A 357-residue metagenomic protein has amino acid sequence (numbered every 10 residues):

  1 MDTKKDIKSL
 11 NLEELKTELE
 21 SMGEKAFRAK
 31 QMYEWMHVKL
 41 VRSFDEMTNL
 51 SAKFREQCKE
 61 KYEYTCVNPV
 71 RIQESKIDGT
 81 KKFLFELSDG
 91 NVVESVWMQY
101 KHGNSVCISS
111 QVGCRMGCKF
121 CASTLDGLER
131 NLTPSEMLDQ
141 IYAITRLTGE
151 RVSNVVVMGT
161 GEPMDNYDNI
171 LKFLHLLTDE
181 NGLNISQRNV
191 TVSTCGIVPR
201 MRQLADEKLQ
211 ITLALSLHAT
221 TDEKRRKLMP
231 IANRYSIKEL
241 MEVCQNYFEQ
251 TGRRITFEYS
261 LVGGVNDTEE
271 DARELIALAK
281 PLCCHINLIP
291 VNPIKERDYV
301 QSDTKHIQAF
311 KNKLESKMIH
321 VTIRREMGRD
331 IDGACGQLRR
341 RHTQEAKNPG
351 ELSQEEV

Functional and structural regions predicted by a protein language model:
M1-N91, Q245-R253, Y259-V357: Auxiliary Fe-S-binding modules of radical SAM enzymes
S75, S109-S110, S123, S193 (+1 more regions): Short linear Ser/Thr-Pro motifs
V92-W97: A short loop-to-beta-strand scaffold at the N-terminal edge of the catalytic core in hydrolase folds
Q99-E136: Canonical Radical SAM [4Fe-4S] cluster-binding loop centered on the CxxxCxxC motif and its immediate flanking residues
T124-N154: Conserved alpha-helical substructure of the radical SAM core
R130, V190-S193, R324: Glycine- and other small-residue-rich loops at beta-strand/loop junctions that grip anionic moieties
T145-N154, G159-K317: Conserved AdoMet/S-adenosylmethionine-binding subsite of the radical SAM
